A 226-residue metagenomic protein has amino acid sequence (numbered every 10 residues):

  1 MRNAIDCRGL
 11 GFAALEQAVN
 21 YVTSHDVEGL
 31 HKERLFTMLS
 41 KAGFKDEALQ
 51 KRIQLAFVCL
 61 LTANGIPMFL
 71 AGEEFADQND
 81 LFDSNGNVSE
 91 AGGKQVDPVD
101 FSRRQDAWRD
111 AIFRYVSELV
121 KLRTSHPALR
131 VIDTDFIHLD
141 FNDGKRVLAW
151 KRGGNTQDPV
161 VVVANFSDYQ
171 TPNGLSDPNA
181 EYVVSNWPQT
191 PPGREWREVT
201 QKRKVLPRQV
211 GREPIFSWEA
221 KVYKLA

Functional and structural regions predicted by a protein language model:
M1-F82, G92, T124-A128, T134-D177 (+3 more regions): Conserved alpha/beta catalytic core and glycan-binding cleft of carbohydrate-active enzymes
E16, Q50-Q54, D110-S117, F216-K221: A structural signal for well-ordered alpha-helical segments within the folded catalytic domains of diverse enzymes
L49, V99, L119-K121, G174-R208 (+1 more regions): C-terminal accessory region downstream of the catalytic core in glycan-modifying enzymes
G65, Q157-V160, P192-E195, G211 (+1 more regions): A short pocket-lining beta-strand/turn micro-motif at the edge of beta-sheets
S84-G86: Short low-complexity, flexible loop/linker segments enriched in glycine and/or proline with clustered acidic
E90-S102: Acyl/amide activation-and-transfer machinery of modular secondary-metabolite enzymes
R103-H138: Aromatic- and carboxylate-lined catalytic core of secreted/periplasmic carbohydrate-active enzymes
L206-A226: C-terminal beta-strand-rich structural cap/linker in extracellular carbohydrate-active enzymes
